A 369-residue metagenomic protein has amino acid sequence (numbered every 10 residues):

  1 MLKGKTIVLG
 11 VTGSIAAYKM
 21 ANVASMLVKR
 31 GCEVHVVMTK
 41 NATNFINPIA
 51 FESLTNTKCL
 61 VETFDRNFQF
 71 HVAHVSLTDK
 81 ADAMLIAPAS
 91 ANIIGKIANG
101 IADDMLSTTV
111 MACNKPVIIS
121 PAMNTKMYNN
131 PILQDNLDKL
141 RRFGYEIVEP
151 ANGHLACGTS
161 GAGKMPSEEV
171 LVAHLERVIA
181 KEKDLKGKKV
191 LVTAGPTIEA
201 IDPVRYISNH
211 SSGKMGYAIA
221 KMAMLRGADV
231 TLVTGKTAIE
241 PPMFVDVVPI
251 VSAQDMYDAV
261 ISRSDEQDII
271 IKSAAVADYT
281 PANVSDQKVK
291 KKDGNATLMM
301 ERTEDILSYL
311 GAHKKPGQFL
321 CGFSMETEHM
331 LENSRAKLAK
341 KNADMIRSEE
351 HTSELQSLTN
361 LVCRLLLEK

Functional and structural regions predicted by a protein language model:
M1-I118, N124-G213, Y217-E349, S353: A cross-family phosphate/adenosyl-ligand binding-site feature
E350-K369: Single conserved hydrophobic/aromatic residue that forms the stacking wall/gate of nucleotide- or nucleobase-binding
